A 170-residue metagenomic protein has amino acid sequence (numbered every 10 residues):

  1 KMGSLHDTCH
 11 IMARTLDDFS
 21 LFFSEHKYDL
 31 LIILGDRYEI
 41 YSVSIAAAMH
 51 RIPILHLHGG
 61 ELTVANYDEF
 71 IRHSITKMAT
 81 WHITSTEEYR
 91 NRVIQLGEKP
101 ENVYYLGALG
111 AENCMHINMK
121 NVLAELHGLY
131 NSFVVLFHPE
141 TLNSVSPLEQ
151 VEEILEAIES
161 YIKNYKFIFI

Functional and structural regions predicted by a protein language model:
M2-P100: Active-site and donor-binding regions of nucleotide-sugar-utilizing enzymes
D29-L30, S132, K166: Structural motif
S44-A46, E152-E159: Histidine-anchored nucleotide/phosphate-binding helix
P53, N102-Y104, K166: Conserved beta-strand segments of alpha/beta enzyme cores
E69-F70, N121, P147-E156: Charged helix-capping and loop-helix junction motifs
M78-E149: A nucleotide-sugar donor-handling region in carbohydrate enzymes
I162-I170: Catalytic donor nucleotide-activated moiety binding site of glycosyltransferases and closely related
